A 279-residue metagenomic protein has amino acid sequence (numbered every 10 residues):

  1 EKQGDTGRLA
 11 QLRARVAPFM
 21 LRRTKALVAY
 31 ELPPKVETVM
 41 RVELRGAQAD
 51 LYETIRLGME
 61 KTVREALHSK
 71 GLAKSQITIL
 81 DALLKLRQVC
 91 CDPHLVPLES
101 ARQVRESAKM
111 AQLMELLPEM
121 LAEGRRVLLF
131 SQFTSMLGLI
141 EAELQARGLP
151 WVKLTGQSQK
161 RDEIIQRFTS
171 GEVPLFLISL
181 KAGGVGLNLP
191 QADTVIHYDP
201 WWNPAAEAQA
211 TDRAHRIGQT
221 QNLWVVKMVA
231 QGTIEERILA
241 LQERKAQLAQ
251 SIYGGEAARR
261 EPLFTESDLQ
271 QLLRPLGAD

Functional and structural regions predicted by a protein language model:
E1-D5, V63-A73, R260: Short, polar/flexible loop-turn hinges at active-site or ligand-entry regions and domain interfaces
E1-V28, H68: Conserved P-loop NTPase motor "coupling/switch" region that bridges the ATPase
R15, E123-G124, R147, G171-E172 (+3 more regions): Structured helix-beta-strand junction loops
V16-A17, Q76, L80, L129 (+4 more regions): Alpha-helical structural signal
F19-R22, T62, V89-D92, R147 (+3 more regions): Conserved, well-folded catalytic cores of nucleic-acid-processing and energy-transducing macromolecular machines
V28-L57, G156, E163-I164, L175-F264: SF2 helicase/translocase ATPase core recognition
Y30-R56, L67-L187, L263-D279: Conserved Helicase C-terminal RecA-like lobe
